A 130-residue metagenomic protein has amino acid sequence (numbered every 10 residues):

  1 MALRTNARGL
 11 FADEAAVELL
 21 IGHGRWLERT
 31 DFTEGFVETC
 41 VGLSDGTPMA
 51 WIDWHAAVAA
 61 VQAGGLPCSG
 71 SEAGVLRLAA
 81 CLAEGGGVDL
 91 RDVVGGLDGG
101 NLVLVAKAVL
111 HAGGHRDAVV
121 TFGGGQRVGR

Functional and structural regions predicted by a protein language model:
M1-P67, R77, E84-R130: Extended, charge-biased low-complexity segments that typically form long amphipathic alpha-helices/coiled-coils
E72-V75: Long, hydrophobic alpha/beta structural blocks
